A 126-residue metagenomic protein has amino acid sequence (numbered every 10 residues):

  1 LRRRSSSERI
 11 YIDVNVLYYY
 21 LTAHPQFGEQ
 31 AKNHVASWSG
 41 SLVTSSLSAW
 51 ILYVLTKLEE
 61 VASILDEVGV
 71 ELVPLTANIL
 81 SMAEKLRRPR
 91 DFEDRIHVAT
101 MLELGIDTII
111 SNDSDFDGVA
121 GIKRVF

Functional and structural regions predicted by a protein language model:
L1-R9, V98-F126: Acidic, PIN/NYN-like endoribonuclease modules and their adjacent C-terminal/linker elements
L1-T44, T56-S63: Short, well-structured N-terminal submotif of metal-dependent ribonuclease cores
E8, W38-L42, G69-E71, G105-T108: Short active-site oxyanion
D13, V43-S45, R90-D91, D113 (+1 more regions): Histidine- and aromatic-rich ligand-binding microenvironments
V16, S48-I51, I79, D115: Short, well-ordered alpha-helical scaffold segment located in the soluble/lumenal catalytic or ligand-binding core
L21-T22, Y53-V54, V119-G121: Short glycine-/acidic-enriched loop or helix-start segments at secondary-structure transitions that form or flank
L58-L80, L86, F116-F126: Short acidic, glycine/proline-enriched helix-loop-strand junctions
V70-S114: Active-site neighborhoods of divalent-metal-dependent phosphate/nucleic-acid chemistry enzymes
